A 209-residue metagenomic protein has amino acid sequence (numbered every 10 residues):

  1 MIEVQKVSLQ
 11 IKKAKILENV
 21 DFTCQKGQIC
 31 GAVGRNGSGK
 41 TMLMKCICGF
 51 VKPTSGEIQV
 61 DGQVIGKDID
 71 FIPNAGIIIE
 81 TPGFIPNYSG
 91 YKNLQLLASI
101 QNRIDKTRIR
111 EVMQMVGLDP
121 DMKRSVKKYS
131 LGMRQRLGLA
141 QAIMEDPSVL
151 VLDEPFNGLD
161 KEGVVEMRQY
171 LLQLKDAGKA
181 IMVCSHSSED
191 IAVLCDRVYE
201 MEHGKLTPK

Functional and structural regions predicted by a protein language model:
V33-R35: The feature captures the beta-strand-to-loop junction immediately N-terminal to the Walker
C48: Helix-to-loop junction immediately C-terminal to a conserved catalytic motif
G56-F71: Conserved ABC transporter NBD signature motif
Q95, K106-D121: Conserved ABC ATPase "signature" region
L150-E154: Catalytic Walker B motif of ABC-type/P-loop ATPase nucleotide-binding domains
S185-H186: H-loop/switch region of ABC-family ATPase nucleotide-binding domains
